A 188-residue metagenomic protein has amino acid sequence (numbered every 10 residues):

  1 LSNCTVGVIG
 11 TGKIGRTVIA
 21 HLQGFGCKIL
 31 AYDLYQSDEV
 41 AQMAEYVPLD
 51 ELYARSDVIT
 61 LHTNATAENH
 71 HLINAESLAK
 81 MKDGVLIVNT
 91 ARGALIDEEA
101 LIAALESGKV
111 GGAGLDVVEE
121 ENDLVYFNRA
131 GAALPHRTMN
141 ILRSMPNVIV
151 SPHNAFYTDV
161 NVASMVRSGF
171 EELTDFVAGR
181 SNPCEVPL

Functional and structural regions predicted by a protein language model:
L1-D83: Rossmann-like dinucleotide/phosphate-binding beta-alpha-beta segment
G84, A94-L188: Rossmann-like dinucleotide-binding domain for NAD(H)/NADP(H)
V88: Glycine-rich nucleotide-phosphate-binding loops and adjacent flexible coil segments
A91: Active-site beta-alpha turn of Rossmann-fold NAD(P)-dependent dehydrogenases/reductases
